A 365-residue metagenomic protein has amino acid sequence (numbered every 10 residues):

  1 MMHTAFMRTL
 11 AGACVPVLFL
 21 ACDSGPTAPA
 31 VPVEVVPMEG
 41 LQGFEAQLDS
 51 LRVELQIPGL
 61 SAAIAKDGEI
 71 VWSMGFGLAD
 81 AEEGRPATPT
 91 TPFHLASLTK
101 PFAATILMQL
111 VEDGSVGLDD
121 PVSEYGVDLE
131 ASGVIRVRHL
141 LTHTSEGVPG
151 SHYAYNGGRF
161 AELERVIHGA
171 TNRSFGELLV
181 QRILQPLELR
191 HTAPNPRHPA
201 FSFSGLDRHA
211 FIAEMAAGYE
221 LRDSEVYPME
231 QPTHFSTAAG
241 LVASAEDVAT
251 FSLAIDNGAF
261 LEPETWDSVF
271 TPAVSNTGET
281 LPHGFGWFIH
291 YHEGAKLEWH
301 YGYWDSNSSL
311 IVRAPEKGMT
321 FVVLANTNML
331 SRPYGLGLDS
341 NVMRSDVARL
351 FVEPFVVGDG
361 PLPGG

Functional and structural regions predicted by a protein language model:
M2-A11: Bacterial N-terminal signal peptides that target proteins for export
A11-F19: Bacterial N-terminal signal peptides
L18-A21, L110: Hydrophobic membrane-targeting alpha-helices
C22-M74, R173, V180-Q181, V226-G365: Catalytic loop of the DD-peptidase/beta-lactamase superfamily, centered on the K-T-G motif and neighboring
K66-E69, F76-E177, Q181, H198-F201 (+1 more regions): Active-site-proximal loop and beta-strand segments within enzyme catalytic domains
V71, L129-I135, E146-G150, P186-R197 (+3 more regions): Secretory-pathway/luminal and periplasmic proteins that interact with or process carbohydrate-rich
Q109-V116, H168-G176, L184-A193, L253-E264: Bacterial peptidoglycan biogenesis and beta-lactam-recognition machinery
S123, V127, T142, V180-E188 (+2 more regions): Short amphipathic alpha-helical surface patches that mediate protein-protein
